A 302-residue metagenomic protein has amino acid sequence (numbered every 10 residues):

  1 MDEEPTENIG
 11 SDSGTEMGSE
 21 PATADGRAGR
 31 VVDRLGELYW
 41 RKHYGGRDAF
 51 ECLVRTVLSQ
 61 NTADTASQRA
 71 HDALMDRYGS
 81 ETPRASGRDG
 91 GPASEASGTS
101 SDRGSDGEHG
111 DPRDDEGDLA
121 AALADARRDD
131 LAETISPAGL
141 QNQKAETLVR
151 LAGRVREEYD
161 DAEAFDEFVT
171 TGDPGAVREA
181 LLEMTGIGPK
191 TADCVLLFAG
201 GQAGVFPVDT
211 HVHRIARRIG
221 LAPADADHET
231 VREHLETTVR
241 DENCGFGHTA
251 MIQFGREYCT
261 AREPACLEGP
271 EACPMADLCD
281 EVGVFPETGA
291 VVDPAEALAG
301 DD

Functional and structural regions predicted by a protein language model:
M1-E4, E296-D302: Long, low-complexity, intrinsically disordered segments
M1-S13: Secretory targeting signatures
E20-G300: Catalytic cores of DNA base-excision repair glycosylases
